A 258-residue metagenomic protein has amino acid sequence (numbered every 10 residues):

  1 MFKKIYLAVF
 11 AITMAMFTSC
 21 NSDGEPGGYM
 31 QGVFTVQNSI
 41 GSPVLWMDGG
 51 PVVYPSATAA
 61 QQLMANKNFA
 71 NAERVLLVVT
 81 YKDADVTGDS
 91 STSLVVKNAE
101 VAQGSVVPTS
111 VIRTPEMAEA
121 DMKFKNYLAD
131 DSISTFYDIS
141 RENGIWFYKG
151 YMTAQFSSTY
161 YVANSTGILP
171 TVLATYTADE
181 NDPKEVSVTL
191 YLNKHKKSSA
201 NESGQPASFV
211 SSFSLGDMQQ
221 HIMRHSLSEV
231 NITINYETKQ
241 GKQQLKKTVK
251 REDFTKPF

Functional and structural regions predicted by a protein language model:
M1-I5: Positively charged n-region of N-terminal signal peptides that target proteins for export
Y6-I12: Sec-dependent N-terminal signal peptides
A15-S19: C-terminal motif of bacterial Sec signal peptides marking the signal peptidase cleavage site
N21-G24: Bacterial signal peptide processing site
G27: Cys/His-rich zinc-coordinating "finger/knuckle" motifs
M30-F258: First exposed extracellular module after export/assembly in secreted or surface-exposed proteins
